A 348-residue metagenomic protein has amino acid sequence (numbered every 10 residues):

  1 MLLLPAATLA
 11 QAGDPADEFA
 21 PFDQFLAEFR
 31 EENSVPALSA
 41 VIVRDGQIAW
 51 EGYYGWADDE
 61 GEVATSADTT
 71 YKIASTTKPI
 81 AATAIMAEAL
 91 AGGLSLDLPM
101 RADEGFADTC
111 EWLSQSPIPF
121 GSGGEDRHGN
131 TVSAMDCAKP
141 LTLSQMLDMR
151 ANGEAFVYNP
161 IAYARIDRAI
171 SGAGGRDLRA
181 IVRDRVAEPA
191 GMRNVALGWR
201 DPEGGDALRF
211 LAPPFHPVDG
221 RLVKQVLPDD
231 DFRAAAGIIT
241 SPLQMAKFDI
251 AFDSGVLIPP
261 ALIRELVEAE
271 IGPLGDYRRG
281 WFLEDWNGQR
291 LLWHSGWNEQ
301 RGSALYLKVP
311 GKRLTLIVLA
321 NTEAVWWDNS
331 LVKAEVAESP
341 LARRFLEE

Functional and structural regions predicted by a protein language model:
M1-A6: Bacterial N-terminal signal peptides
T8-A10: Cleavable N-terminal signal peptides
A12-Y53, A102, R176, A180-D184 (+2 more regions): Catalytic loop of the DD-peptidase/beta-lactamase superfamily, centered on the K-T-G motif and neighboring
F19, R44, W56-D177, H216-D219: Active-site-proximal loop and beta-strand segments within enzyme catalytic domains
A89-L90, A151, I170-G174, V186-N194 (+2 more regions): Hydrophobic/aromatic-lined pockets within catalytic cores
F106-S114, V186-L197, A269-D276: Short, mixed-charge aromatic SLiMs
G121-T131, P202-P228, F232-A234, F282-E284 (+2 more regions): Carbohydrate-binding/catalytic loop surfaces
T142, N159-A164, G174, A180 (+1 more regions): Mid-domain, small-residue-enriched loop/turn segments at the edges of structured enzyme/sensor domains
